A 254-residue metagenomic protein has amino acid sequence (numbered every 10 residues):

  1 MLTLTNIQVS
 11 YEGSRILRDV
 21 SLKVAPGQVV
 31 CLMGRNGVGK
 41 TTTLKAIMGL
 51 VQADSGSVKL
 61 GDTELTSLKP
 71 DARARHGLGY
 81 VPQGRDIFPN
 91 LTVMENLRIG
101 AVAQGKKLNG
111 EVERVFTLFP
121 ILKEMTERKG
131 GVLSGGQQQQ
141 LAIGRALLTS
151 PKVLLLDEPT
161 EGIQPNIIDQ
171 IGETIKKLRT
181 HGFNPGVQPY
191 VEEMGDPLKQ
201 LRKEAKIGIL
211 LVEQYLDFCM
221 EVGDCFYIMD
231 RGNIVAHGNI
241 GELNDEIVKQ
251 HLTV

Functional and structural regions predicted by a protein language model:
M1-V254: Glycine-rich phosphate-binding loops of nucleotide-dependent enzymes
